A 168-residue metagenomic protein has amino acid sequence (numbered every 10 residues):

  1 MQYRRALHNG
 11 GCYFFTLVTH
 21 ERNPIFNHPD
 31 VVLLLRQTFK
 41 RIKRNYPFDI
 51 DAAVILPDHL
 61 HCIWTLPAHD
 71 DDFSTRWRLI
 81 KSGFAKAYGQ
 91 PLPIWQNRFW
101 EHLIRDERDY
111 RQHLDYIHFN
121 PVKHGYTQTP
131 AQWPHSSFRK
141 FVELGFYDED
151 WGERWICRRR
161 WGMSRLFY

Functional and structural regions predicted by a protein language model:
M1-Y168: Short catalytic/metal-binding and nucleic-acid-binding patches
